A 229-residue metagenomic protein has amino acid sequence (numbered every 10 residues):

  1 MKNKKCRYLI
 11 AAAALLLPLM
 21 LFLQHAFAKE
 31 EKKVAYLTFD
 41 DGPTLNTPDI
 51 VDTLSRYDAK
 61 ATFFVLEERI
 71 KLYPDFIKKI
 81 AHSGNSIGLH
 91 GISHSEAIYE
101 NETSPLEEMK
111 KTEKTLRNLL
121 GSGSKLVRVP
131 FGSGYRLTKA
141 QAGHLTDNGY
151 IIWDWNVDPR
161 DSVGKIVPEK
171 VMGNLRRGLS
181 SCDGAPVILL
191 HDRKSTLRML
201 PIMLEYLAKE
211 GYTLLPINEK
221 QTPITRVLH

Functional and structural regions predicted by a protein language model:
M1-L37, D52-T62, K114, D183-H229: Terminal accessory/targeting
R7, A12, T44-L45, K165: A generic signature of intrinsically disordered, low-complexity regions enriched in glycine/proline and charged/polar
A11, L21-Q24, I77, H90 (+3 more regions): Sparse, context-dependent recognition of short Cys/His-centered cofactor- or disulfide-binding micro-motifs
F27-N118, Y206, T213, T222: Active-site beta->alpha N-cap acidic-glycine motif
E96-T213, E219-K220, V227-L228: Catalytic domains of cell-wall/extracellular-matrix polysaccharide-remodeling enzymes, centered on de-N-acetylation
